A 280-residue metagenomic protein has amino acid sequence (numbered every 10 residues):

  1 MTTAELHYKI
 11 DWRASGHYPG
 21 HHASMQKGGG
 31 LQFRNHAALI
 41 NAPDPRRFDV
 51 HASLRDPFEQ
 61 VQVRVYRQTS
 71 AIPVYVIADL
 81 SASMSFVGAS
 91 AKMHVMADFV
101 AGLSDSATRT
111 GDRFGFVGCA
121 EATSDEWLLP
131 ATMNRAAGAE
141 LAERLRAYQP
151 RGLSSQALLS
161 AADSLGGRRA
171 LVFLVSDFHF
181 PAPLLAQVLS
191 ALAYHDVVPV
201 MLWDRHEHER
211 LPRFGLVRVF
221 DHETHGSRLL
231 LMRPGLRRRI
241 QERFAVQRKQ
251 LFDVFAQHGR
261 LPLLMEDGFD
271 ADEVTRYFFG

Functional and structural regions predicted by a protein language model:
M1-E126, L171-V175, P181, E207-H208: An amphipathic, basic-hydrophobic helix/alpha-beta surface used to engage anionic, phosphate-rich ligands or surfaces
M1-M25, G167-R168, F180, A186-G280: Von Willebrand factor type A / integrin I
A42-P45, R135, D267: Solvent-exposed, conformationally flexible loop/turn segments
M96-A97, R151-S155, F244: A conditional alpha-helix N-cap/helix-loop micro-motif detector
D98, G102, S155-S160, K249: Short, contiguous clusters of charged residues that form electrostatic/catalytic patches at enzyme active sites, used
G118-R144: Short beta-strand-loop
N134-A170, P183, L202-D204: Von Willebrand factor
